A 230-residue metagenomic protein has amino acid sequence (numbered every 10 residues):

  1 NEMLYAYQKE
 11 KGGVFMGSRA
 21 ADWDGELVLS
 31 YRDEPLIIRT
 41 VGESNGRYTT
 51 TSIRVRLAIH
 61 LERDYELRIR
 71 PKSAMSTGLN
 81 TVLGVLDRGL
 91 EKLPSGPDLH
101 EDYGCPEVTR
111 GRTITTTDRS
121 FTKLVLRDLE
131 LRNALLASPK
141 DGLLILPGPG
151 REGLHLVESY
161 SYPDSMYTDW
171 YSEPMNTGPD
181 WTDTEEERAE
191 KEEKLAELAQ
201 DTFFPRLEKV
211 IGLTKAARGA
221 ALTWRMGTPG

Functional and structural regions predicted by a protein language model:
N1: Active-site acidic/histidine clusters and adjacent loop/turn architecture that either coordinate catalytic ions
L4-G230: Charged, low-complexity intrinsically disordered regions
